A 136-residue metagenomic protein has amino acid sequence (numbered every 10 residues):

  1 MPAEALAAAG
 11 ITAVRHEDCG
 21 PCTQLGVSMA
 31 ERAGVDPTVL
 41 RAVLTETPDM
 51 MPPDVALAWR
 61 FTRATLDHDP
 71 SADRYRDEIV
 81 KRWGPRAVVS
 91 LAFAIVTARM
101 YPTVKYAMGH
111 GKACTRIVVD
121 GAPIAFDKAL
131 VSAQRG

Functional and structural regions predicted by a protein language model:
M1-G136: Hydrophobic alpha-helical segments
